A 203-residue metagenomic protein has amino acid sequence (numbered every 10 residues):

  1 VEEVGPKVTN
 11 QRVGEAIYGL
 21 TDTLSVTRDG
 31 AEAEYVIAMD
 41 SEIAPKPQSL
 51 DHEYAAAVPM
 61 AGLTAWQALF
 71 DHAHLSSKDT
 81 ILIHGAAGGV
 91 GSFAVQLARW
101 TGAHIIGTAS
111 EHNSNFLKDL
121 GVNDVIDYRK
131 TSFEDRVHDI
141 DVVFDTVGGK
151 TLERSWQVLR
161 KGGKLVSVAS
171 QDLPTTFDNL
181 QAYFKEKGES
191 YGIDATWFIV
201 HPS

Functional and structural regions predicted by a protein language model:
V1-L24: Glycine-rich beta-strand-centered segment in the early N-terminal region that forms part of a ligand/cofactor-binding
V13, A56-K130: Mid-domain Rossmann-like dinucleotide-binding core that forms the NAD(H)/NADP(H) cofactor-binding site
Y18, I126, D141-F144, V166: N-terminal Rossmann-like NAD(P) cofactor-binding module of classical short-chain dehydrogenase/reductase
L24-D40: A structural motif shared across PLP-dependent enzymes of the aminotransferase-like
V26, I105-F116, G149-L152, S170-P174: Short glycine/proline-centered loop/turn elements that form peptide/ligand docking sites
E134-V142: A short acidic, Gly/Pro-enriched loop at the edge of an enzyme's catalytic core that lines a small-molecule cofactor
K150-S203: Glycine-rich phosphate-binding loop and adjacent beta-alpha segment of Rossmann(oid) nucleotide-cofactor-binding
